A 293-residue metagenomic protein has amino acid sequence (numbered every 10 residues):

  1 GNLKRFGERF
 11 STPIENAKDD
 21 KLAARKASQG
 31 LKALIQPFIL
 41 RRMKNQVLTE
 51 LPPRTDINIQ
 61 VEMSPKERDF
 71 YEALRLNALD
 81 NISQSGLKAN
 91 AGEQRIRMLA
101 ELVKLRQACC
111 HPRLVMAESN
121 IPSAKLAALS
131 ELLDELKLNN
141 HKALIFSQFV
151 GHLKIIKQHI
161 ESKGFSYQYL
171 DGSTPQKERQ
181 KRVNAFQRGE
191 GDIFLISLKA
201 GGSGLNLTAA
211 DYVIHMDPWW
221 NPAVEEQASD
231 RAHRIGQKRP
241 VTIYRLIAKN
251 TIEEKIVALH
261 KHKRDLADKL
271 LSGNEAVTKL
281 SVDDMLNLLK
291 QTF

Functional and structural regions predicted by a protein language model:
G1-F6, L48-R75, E178, F186 (+1 more regions): SF2 helicase/translocase ATPase core recognition
G1-K44: Conserved P-loop NTPase motor "coupling/switch" region that bridges the ATPase
E8, D19, S28, E50-P52 (+3 more regions): Aliphatic-rich helical/repeat scaffold segments used for oligomerization and domain docking
R9, P13, F38-R41, N81 (+3 more regions): Conserved, well-folded catalytic cores of nucleic-acid-processing and energy-transducing macromolecular machines
F10-K18, I160-Q168, A210-D211, H215: Short glycine/proline- and charge-enriched loop/turn segments that cap or connect secondary-structure elements
I14-L22, N81-G92, A276: Short, polar/flexible loop-turn hinges at active-site or ligand-entry regions and domain interfaces
T49-R75, G86-L205, E275-A276, V282-F293: Conserved Helicase C-terminal RecA-like lobe
